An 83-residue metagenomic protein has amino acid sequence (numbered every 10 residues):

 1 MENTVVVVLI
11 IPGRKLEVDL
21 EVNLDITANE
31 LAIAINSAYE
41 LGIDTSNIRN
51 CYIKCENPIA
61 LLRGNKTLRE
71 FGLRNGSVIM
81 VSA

Functional and structural regions predicted by a protein language model:
M1-V7: Short structural boundary motif marking the start of a folded domain
V7-V8, A38-G42, L68: Intrinsically disordered, low-complexity boundary segments flanking structured domains
P12-I33: Short, contiguous acidic and Ser/Thr-rich linear segments
G13-E17, N47-R69: Short acidic beta-strand-loop surface patches of small beta-rich interaction domains
I35-Y52: Short beta-strand/loop turn elements enriched in aromatics
G76-V78: Loop/turn positions that initiate beta-strands
